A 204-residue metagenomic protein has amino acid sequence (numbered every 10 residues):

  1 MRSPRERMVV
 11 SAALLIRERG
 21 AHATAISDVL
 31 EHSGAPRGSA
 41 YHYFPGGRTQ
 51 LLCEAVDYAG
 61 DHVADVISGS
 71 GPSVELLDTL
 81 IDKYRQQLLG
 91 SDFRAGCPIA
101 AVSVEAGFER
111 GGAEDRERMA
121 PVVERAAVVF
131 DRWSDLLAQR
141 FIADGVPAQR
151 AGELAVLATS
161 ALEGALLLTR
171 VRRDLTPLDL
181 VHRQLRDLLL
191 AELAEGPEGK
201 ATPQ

Functional and structural regions predicted by a protein language model:
P4-A13, V29, L51-V63, L137: Generic hydrophobic, amphipathic alpha-helix propensity
R7, L14-L52: Helix-turn-helix
R48, A55-A59, V63, A126-W133 (+2 more regions): Hydrophobic/aromatic residues within well-ordered alpha-helical segments
D65-G96, A155-A158: Hydrophobic alpha-helical connector segments
T79, S91-E117, E124: Amphipathic alpha-helical segments used for helix-helix packing
A100-A101, A148-L168, Q184-L188: Hydrophobic alpha-helical segments that form the core of small-molecule binding pockets and/or dimer interfaces
E105-F108, Q139, T159-T176, A191-G196: Amphipathic C-terminal alpha-helical segment
E109-M119, F130-A155, E192-A201: Hydrophobic alpha-helical bundle segments that form small-molecule/ligand-binding pockets
